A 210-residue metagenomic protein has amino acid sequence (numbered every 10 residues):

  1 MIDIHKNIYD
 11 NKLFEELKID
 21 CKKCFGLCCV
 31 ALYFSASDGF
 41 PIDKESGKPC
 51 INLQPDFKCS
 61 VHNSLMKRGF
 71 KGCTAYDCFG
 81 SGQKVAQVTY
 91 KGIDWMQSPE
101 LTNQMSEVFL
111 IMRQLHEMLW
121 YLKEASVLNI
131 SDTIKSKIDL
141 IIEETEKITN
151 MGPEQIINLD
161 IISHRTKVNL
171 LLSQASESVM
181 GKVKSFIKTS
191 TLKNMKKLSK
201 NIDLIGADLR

Functional and structural regions predicted by a protein language model:
M1-G26, A36: N-terminal, Lys/Arg-enriched amphipathic/low-complexity engagement segments that precede the first folded domain
K18-S35, K48-G80, S106-R113, W120: Local cysteine-cluster metal-coordination motifs and their immediate loop/turn environment, predominantly Fe-S cluster
S37-K44: Membrane-interface helix-loop junction between the first two transmembrane segments
G69-T191: Terminal amphipathic alpha-helical/low-complexity segments used for targeting or macromolecular assembly
K184-R210: Tandem repeat scaffolds
